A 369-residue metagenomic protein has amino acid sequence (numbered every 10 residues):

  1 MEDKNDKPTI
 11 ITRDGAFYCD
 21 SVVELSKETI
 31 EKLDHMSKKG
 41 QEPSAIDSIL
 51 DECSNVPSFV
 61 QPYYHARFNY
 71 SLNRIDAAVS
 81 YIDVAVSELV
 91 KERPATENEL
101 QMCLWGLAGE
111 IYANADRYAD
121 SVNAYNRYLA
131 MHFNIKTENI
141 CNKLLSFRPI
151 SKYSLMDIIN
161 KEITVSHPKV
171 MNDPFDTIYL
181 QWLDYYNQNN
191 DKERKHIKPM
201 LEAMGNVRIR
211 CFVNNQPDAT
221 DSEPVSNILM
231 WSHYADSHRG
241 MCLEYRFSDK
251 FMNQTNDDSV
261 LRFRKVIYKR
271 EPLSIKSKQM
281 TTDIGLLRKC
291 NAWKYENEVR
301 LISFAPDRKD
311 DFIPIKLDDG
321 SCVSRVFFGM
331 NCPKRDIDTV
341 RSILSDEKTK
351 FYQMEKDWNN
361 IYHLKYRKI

Functional and structural regions predicted by a protein language model:
E2-N55: N-terminal alpha-helical interaction modules that lie
I10, S37-K39, F68-S71, V79-S80: Alpha-helical tetratricopeptide repeat
Y18, I49-N55, S87-E99: Flexible helix-coil transition and linker loops at the boundaries of alpha-helical arrays
V23, I30, Y63, W105-G106: TPR/TPR-like alpha-solenoid signature
Y64-R67, S71, A85, V90-A95 (+1 more regions): Partner-binding and oligomerization surfaces adjacent to conserved cores of proteins that assemble macromolecular
